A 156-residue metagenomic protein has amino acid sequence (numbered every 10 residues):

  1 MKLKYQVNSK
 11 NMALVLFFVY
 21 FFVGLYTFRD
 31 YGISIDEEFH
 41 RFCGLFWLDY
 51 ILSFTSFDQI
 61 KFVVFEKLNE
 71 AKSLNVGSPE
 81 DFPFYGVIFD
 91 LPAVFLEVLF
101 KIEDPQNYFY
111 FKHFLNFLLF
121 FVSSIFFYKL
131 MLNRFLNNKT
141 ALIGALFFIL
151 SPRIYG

Functional and structural regions predicted by a protein language model:
M1-Q6: Short, Lys/Arg-rich, polar N-terminal cytosolic tail immediately upstream of the first transmembrane signal-anchor
S9-E37, L45-L74: Transmembrane signal-anchor helices characteristic of membrane glycosylation enzymes that use polyprenol
S9-V15, F127-L150: Transmembrane-helix signature of polytopic, membrane-embedded enzymes that assemble or transfer cell-envelope glycans
M12-L25, L115-V122, I143, F147: Lipid-exposed faces of alpha-helical membrane segments in multi-pass integral membrane proteins
F18, Y110-F135: Transmembrane-helix motifs of polytopic, lipid-linked glycan transferases
V23, T27, E97, Y128-L132 (+1 more regions): Membrane-water interface at transmembrane helix exits
F42, D90, V94, I125-K129: Transmembrane alpha-helix boundary and packing residues in multipass membrane permease domains and related
L48-F117: Interfacial juxtamembrane loops and adjacent helix segments that form the catalytic/substrate-binding surfaces
